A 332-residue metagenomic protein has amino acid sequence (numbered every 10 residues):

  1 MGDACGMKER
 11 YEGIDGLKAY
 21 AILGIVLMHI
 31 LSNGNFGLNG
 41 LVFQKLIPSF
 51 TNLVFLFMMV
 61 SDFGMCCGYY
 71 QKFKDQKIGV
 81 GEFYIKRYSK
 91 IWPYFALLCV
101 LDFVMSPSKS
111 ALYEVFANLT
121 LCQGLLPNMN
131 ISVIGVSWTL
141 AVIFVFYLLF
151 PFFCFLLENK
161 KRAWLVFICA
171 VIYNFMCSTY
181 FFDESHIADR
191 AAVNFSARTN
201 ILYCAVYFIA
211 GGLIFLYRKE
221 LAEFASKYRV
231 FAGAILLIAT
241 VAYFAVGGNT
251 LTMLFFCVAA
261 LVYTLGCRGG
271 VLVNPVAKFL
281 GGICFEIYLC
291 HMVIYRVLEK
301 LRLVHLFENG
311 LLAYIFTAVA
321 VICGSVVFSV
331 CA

Functional and structural regions predicted by a protein language model:
G2-G13, L27-Q44, C67-I78, L149 (+3 more regions): Alpha-helical transmembrane segments in multi-pass integral membrane proteins
D15, A19-I22, F55, S61 (+4 more regions): Residues within membrane-spanning alpha-helices of integral membrane proteins, especially the hydrophobic core/packing
D15, V26, F83, T139-L140 (+2 more regions): Short alpha-helical catalytic segment bearing the HExxH-like zincin motif of zinc-dependent metalloproteases
K18, V26, D62, Y88 (+3 more regions): Divalent metal-coordination and catalytic microenvironments
G24, F50, F57-M58, M65 (+11 more regions): Hydrophobic alpha-helical transmembrane segments of multipass integral membrane proteins, especially permease/channel
I25-F36, P107, F175-Y180: Alpha-helical transmembrane segments of multi-pass membrane proteins
K45, S49-T51, V60, C66-G68 (+4 more regions): Membrane-interface helix-loop-helix regions
A163-W164, I172, V230-F231: Bacterial carbohydrate/catabolite-sensing allosteric modules
